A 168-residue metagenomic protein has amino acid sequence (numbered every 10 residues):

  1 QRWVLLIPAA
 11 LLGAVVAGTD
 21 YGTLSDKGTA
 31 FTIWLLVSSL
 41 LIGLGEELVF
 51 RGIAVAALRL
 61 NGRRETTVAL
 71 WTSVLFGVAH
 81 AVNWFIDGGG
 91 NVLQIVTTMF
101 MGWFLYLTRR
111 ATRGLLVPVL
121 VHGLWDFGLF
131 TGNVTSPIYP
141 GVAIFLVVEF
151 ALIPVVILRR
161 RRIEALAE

Functional and structural regions predicted by a protein language model:
Q1-A14, A30, L35-S39, L60-E65: Interfacial transmembrane-helix boundary/kink motif in multi-pass membrane proteins
G13-K27: Transmembrane alpha-helix boundary signature
K27-F31, Y106: Hydrophobic alpha-helical segments with strong N-terminal bias
L35-E168: Transmembrane helix-loop-helix hairpins at the membrane interface of multi-pass integral membrane proteins
